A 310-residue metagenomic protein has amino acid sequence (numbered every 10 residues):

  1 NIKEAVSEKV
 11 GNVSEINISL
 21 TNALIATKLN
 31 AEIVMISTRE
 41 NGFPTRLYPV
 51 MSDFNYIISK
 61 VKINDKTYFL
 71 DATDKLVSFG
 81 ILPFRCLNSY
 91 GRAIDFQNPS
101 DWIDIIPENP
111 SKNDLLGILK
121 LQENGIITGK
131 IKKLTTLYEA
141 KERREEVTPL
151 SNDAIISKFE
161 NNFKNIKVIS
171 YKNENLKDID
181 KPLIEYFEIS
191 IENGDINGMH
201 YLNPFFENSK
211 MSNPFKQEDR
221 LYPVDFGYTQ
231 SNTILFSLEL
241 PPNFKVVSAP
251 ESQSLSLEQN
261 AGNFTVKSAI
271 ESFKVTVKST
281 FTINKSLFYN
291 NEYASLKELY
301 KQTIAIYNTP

Functional and structural regions predicted by a protein language model:
N1-P310: A sensor for short, sequence-defined functional sites
